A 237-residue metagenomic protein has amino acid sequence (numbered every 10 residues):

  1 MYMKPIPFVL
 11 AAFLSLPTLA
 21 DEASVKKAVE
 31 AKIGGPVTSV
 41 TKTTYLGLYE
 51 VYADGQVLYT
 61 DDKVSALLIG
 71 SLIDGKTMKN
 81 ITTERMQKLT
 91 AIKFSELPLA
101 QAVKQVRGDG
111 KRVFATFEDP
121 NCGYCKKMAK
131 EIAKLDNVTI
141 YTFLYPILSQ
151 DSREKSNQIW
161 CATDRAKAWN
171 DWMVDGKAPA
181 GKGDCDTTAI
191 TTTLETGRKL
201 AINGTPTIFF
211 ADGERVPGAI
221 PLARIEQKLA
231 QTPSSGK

Functional and structural regions predicted by a protein language model:
Y2, L19-N157, D171-V174, K182-T205 (+1 more regions): Extracytoplasmic thiol/disulfide redox context detector
Y2-A11: Sec-dependent signal peptide recognition, specifically the positively charged N-region followed immediately by
A11-L19: Hydrophobic h-region of N-terminal signal peptides that target proteins for export in Gram-negative bacteria
D54, A211-D212: Short strand-coil-strand connectors
I159-C161: Conserved NTP-binding/hydrolysis module of P-loop NTPases
T163-A166, N170: Conserved, helical-rich catalytic subdomain that frames metal- and/or nucleotide-binding sites in enzyme alpha/beta
K177: Acidic-aromatic/histidine active-site loop/patch
P217-G218: Short, exposed beta-strand-loop hairpins at the edges of beta-sheets in extracellular/periplasmic proteins
